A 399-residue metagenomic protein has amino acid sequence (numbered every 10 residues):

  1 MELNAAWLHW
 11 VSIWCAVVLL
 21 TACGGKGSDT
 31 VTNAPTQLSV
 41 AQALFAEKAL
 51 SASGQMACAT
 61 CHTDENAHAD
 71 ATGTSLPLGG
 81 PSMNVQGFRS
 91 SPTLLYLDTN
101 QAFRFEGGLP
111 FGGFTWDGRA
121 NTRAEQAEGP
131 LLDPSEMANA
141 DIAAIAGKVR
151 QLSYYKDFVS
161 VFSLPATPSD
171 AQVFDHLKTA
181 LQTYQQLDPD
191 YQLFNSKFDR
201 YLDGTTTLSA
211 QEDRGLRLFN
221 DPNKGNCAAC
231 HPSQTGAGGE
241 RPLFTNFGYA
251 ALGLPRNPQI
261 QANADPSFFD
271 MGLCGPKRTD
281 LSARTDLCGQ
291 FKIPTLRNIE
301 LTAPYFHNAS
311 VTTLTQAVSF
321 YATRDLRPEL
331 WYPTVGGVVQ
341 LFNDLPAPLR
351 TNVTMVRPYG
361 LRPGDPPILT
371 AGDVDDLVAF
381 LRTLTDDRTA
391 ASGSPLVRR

Functional and structural regions predicted by a protein language model:
E2-L44, P134, I142-R217, D221-P222 (+2 more regions): Post-cleavage N-terminal segment of exported redox proteins
G27-Q126, L193-P333, S392-R399: Short glycine/threonine-rich turn/loop motifs
S82-Q186, E300, H307-Q316, G372-L377: Periplasmic c-type cytochrome electron-transfer domains
E329-T351: Long, aromatic- and glycine/proline-rich binding clefts that accommodate carbohydrate-like moieties
